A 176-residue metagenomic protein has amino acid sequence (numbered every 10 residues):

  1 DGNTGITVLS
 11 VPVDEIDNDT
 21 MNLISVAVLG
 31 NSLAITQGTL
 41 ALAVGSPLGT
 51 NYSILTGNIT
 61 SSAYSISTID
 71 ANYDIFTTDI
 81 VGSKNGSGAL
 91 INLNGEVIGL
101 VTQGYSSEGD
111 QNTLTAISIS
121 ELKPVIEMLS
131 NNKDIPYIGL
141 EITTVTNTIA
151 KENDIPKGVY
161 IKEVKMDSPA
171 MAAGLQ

Functional and structural regions predicted by a protein language model:
D1-G45, G49-Y52, I80, K84 (+1 more regions): Conserved active-site neighborhood of the chymotrypsin/trypsin-like protease fold
G2-T4, E15-M21, S62-F76, M128-I135 (+1 more regions): Gly/Ser-enriched beta-turn/beta-hairpin loop segments
L9, G38, A43, I59 (+8 more regions): Terminal peptide-recognition signature
A27, N31, Q37-A71, S106-G109 (+1 more regions): Flexible, gly/ser-rich surface segments that form the specificity/activation loops bordering the active-site cleft
G82-L100: Catalytic nucleophile loop of clan PA
N85-G88, T146-K151, K165-Q176: PDZ/PDZ-like domain micro-motif
V97-P156: C-terminal cap/linker of serine protease catalytic domains
